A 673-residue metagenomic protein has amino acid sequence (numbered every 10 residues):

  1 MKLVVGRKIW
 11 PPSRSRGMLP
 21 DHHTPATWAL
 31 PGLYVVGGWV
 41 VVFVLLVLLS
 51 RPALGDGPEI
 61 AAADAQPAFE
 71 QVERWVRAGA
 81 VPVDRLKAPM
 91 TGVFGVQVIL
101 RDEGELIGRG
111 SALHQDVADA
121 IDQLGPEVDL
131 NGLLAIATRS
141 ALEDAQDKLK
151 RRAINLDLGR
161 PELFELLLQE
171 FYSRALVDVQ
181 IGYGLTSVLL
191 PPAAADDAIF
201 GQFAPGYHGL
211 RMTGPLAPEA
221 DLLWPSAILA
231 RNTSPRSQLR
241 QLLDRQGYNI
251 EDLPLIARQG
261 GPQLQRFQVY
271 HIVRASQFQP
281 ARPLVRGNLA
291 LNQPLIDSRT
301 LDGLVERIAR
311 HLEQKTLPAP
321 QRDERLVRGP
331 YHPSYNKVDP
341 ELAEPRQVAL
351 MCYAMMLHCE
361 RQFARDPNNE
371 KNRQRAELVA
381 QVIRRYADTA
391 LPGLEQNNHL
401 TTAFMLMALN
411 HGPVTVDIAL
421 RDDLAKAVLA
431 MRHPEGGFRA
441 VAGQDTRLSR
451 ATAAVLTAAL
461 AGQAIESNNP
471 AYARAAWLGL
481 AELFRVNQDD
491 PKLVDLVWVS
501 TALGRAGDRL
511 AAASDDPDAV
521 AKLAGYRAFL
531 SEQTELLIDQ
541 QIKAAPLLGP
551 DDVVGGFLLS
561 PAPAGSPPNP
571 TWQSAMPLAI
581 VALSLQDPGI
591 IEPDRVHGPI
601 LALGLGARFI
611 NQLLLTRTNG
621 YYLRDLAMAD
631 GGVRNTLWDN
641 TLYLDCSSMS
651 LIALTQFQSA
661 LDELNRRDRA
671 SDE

Functional and structural regions predicted by a protein language model:
M1-G32: N-terminal secretory signal peptides that target proteins for export/translocation
V36-L48: Bacterial N-terminal signal peptides
G57-Q279: Basic nucleic-acid-binding interfaces
P280-Q347, D422-L429, H433, Q541-A545 (+3 more regions): Low-complexity, Ser/Thr/Pro/Gly-enriched N-terminal "stalk/linker" regions
G287-S298, A349-N369, A403-D417, V455-N468 (+4 more regions): Well-ordered alpha-helical scaffold segments within catalytic/enzyme domains
P294-L312, R365-A390, T415-M431, N468-V486 (+3 more regions): Extended, well-ordered alpha-helical scaffold segments
E324-A343, L400-G412, F438-A458, A481-E482 (+3 more regions): Carbohydrate-binding/catalytic loop surfaces
A343, D539-V553, A562-L578, D587-E673: CBM-like carbohydrate-recognition segments
